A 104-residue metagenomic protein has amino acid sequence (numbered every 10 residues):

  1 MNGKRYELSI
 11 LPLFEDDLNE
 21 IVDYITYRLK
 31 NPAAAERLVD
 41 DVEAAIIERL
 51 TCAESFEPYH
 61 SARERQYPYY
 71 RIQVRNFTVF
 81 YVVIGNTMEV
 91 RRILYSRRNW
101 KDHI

Functional and structural regions predicted by a protein language model:
M1-R65: Basic, Lys/Arg-enriched alpha-helical interface segments
Y24, A45, Y67, T87-M88 (+1 more regions): General helical secondary-structure elements
L29, V74-T78, V82-I104: Enriched for short, Lys/Arg-rich terminal
C52-G85: Basic/aromatic recognition patch in beta-strand/loop cores that engages polyanionic ligands
